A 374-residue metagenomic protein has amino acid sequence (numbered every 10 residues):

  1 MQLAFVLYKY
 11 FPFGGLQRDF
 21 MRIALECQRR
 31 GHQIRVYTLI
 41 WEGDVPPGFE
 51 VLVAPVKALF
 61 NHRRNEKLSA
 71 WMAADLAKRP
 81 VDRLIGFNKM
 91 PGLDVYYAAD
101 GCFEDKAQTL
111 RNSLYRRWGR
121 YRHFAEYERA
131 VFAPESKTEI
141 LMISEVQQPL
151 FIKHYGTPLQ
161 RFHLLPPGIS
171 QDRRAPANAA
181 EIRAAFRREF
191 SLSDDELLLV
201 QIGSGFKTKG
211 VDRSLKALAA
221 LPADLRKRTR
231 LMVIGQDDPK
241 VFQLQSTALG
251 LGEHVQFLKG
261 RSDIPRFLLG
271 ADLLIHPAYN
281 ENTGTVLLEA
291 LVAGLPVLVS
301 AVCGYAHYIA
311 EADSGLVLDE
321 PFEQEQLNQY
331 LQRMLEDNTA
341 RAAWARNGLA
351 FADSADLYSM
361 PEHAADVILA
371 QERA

Functional and structural regions predicted by a protein language model:
R18-R22, L197, Q201-A220: A conserved mid-protein helix/loop that constitutes part of the nucleotide-sugar donor-binding site
L39-W41, I202-F206, T229-Q243: Glycosyltransferase donor-sugar binding loop
R120-I143, P149: Membrane-proximal helix-turn-helix segments that form the acceptor-binding/catalytic region of lipid-linked
F242-G260: Nucleotide-activated donor-binding/catalytic signature segment of Leloir-type glycosyltransferases, i.e., the conserved
Y279: Aromatic "clamp/platform" in nucleotide-sugar-dependent glycosyltransferases that forms part of the donor/acceptor
P296-S300: Short hydrophobic beta-strand element within catalytic cores of glycosyltransferases and related nucleotide-activated
A306-Q332, T339: Change "using UDP/GDP/dTDP sugars" to "using nucleotide sugars
A340-S354: A short, well-ordered alpha-helix in the C-terminal region of glycosyltransferases
